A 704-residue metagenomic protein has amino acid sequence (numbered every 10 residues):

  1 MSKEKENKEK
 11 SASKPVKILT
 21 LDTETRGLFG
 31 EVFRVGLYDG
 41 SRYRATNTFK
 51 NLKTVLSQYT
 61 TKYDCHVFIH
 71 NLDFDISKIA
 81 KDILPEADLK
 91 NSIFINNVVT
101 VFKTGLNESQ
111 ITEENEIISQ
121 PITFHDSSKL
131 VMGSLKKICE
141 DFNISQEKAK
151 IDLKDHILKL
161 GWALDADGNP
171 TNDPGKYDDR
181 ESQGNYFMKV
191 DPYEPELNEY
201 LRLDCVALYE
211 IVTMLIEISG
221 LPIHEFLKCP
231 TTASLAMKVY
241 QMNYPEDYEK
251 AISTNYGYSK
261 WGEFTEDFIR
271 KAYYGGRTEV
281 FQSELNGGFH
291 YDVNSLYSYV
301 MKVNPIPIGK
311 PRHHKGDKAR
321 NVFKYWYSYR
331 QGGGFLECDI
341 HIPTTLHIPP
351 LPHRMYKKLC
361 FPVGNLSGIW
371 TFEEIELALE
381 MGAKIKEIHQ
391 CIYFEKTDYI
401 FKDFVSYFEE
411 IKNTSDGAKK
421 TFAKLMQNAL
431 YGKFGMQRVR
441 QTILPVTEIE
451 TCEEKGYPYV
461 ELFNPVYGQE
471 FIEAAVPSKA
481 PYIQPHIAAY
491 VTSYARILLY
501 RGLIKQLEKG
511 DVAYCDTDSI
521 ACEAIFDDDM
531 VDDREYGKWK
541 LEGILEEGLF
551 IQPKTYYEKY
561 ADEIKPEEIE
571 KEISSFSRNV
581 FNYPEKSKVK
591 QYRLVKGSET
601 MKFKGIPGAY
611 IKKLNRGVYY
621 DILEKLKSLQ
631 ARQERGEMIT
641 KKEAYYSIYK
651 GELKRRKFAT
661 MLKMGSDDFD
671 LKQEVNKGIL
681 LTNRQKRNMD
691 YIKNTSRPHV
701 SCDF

Functional and structural regions predicted by a protein language model:
E4-T20, L28-V32, Y38-F704: Conserved acidic
